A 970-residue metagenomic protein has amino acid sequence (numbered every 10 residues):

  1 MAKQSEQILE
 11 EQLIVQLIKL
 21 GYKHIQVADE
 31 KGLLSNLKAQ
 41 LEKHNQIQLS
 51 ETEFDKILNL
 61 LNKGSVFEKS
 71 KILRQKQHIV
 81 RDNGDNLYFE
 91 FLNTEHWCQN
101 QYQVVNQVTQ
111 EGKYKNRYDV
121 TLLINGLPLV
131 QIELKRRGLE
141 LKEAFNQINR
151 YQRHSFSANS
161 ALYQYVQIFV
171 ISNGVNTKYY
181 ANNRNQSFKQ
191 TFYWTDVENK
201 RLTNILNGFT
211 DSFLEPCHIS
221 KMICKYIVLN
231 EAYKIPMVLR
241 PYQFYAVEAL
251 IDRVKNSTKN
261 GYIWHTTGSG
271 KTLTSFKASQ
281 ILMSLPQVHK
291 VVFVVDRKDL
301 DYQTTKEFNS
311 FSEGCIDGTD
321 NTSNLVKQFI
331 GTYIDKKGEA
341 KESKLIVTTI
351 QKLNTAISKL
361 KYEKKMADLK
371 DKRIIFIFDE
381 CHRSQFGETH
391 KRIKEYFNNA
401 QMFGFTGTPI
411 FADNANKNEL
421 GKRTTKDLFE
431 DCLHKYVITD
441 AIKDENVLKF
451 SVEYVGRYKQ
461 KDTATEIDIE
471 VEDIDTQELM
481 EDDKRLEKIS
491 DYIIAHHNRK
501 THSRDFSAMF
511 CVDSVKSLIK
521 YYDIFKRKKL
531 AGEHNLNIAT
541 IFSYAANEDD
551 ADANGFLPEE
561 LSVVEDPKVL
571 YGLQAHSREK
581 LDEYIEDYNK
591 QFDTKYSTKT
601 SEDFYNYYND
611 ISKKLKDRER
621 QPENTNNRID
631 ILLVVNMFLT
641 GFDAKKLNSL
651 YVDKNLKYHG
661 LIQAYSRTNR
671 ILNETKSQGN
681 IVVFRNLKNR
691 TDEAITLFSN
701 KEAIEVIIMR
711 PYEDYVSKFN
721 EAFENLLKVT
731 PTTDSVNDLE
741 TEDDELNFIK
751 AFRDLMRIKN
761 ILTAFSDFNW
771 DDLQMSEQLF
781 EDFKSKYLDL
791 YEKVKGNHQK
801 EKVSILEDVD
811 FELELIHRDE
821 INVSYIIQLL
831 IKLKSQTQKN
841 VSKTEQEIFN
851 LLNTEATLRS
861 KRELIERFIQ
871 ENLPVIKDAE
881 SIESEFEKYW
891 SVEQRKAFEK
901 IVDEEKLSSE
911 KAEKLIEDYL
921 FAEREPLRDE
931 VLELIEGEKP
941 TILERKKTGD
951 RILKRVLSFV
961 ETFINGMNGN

Functional and structural regions predicted by a protein language model:
A2-K290, D299, Q303-C315, K341 (+3 more regions): ATP-dependent helicase/translocase motor core
V15, L49-S50, K259, S284 (+8 more regions): Catalytic cores and motor modules of nucleic-acid processing enzymes
I124, K255-K259, E339-E342, S358-I374 (+2 more regions): Short basic/glycine-enriched coil/helix segment immediately N-terminal to the Walker B
L141-A144, Y151, N182, T191 (+3 more regions): Signature of the SF2 helicase/ATPase Hel1-core->accessory helical subdomain module
T266, D296, D513: P-loop (Walker A) phosphate-binding loop of NTP-binding proteins
S312-K359: Inter-Walker segment of RecA-like/P-loop motor cores
E342-A356, T625-T640: Conserved two-lobed SF2 helicase motor
K344, Q477-V634: Conserved C-terminal RecA-like helicase domain
